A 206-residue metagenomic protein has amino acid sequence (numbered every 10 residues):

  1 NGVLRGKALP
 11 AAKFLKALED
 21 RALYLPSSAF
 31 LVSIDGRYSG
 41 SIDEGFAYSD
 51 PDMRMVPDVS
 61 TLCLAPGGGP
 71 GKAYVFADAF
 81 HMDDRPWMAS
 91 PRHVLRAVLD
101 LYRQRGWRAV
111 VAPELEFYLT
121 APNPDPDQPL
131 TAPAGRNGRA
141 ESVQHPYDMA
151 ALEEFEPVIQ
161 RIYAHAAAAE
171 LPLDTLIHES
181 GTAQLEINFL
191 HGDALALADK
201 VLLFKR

Functional and structural regions predicted by a protein language model:
N1-T175, L197-L203: ATP/Mg2+-dependent ligation/transfer catalytic cores
T175-L190: Active-site-proximal, well-structured secondary-structure segments within enzyme catalytic domains
N188-L190, A194-R206: Gly/Pro-rich turn-and-neighbor structural signature
